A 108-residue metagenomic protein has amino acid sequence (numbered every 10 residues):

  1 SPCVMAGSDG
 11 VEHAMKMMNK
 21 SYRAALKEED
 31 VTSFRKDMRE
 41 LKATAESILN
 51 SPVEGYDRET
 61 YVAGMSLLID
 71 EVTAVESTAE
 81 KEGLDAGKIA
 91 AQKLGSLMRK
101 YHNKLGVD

Functional and structural regions predicted by a protein language model:
C3-D37, D108: Immediate post-signal-peptide N-terminus of mature secreted/exported proteins
D9, H13, Y56-S66, D85 (+1 more regions): Residues at secondary-structure transition points
H13, M17, A24, K36 (+5 more regions): Charged, amphipathic alpha-helical oligomerization/scaffolding segments
E29-S33, V75, A79-A86: Short helix-adjacent coil turns
T44-V62: Short, solvent-exposed, charged loop/turn and helix-capping segments that join or cap alpha-helices on peripheral
A79-D108: C-terminal amphipathic alpha-helix
